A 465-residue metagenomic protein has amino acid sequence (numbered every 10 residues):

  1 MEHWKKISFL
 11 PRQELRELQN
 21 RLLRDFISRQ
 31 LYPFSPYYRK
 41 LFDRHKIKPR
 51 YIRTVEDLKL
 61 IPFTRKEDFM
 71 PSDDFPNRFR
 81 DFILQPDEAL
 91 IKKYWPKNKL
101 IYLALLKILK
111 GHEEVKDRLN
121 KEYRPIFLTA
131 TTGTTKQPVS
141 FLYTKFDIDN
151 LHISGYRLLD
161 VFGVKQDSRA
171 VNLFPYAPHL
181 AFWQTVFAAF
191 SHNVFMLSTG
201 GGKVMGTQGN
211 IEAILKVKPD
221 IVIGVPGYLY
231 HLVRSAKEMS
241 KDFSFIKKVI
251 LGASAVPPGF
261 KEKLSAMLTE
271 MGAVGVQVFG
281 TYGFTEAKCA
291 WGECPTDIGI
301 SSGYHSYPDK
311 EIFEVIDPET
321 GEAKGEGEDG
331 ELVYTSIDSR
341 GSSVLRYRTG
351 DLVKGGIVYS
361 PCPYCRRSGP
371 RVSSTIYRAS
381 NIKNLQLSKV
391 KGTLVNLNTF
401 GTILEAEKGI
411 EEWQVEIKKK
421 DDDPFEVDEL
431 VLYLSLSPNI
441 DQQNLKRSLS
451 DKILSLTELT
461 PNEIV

Functional and structural regions predicted by a protein language model:
M1-A130, K136-I153, R157, V161 (+3 more regions): Nucleotide 5′-phosphate-binding alpha/beta core
M1-S28, Y32, P36, R169 (+2 more regions): Active-site glycine/GP-rich loop and adjacent strand/helix microenvironment that borders small-molecule binding pockets
K48, L58, Y176, M205-G206 (+1 more regions): Short secondary-structure capping/turn micro-motifs that flank functional sites
E56-K59, L151-R169, G206-K218: Conserved ATP-dependent adenylate/AMP-binding module captured primarily in the ANL superfamily
T131-T132, A170: Hydrophobic alpha-helical segments that mediate membrane insertion or helix-helix packing
I148, P175-H179, G227: Short glycine-enriched loops at secondary-structure junctions
Y156-H192: Conserved AMP-binding loop of ANL adenylate-forming enzymes
